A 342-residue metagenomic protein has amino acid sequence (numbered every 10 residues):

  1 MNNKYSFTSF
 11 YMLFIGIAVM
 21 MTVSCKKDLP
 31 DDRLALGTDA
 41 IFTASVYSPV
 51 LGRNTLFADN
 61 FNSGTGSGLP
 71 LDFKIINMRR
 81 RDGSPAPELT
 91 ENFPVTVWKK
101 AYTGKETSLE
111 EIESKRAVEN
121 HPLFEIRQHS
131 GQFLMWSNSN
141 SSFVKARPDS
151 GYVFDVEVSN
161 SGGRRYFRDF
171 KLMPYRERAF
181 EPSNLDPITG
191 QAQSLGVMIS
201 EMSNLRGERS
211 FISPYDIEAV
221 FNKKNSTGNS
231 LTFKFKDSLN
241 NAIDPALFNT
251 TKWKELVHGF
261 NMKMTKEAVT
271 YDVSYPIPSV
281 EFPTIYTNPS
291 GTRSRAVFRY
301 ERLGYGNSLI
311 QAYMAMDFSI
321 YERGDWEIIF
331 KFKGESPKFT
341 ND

Functional and structural regions predicted by a protein language model:
N2-M12: Bacterial N-terminal signal peptides that target proteins for export
M21-S24: C-terminal motif of bacterial Sec signal peptides marking the signal peptidase cleavage site
K26-S130, A146-P148, A179-G196, R323 (+1 more regions): Acidic/polar, low-complexity intrinsically disordered N-terminal segments immediately downstream of a Sec signal
N120-A146, V280-T292, A296, E301: Signal that preferentially marks extracellular ectodomain short beta-strand elements of beta-sandwich modules
G151-S161: A short beta-strand micro-motif common to beta-rich folds, especially ectodomain repeats
G162-R168: Short, exposed coil/turn segments at beta-strand boundaries within extracellular/luminal domains
K171-E177: Short beta-strand edge segments in extracellular beta-sheet folds
N184-D342: Ser/Thr/Gly/Pro-rich, low-complexity flexible regions
